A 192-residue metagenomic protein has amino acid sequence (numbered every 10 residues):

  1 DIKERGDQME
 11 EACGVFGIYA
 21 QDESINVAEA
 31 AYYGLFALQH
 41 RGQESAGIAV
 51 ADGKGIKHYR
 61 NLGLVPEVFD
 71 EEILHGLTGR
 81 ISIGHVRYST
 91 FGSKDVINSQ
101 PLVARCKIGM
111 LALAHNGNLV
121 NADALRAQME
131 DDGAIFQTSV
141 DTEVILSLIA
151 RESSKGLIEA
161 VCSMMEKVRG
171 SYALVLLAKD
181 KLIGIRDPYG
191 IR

Functional and structural regions predicted by a protein language model:
D1-R192: Conserved short alpha-helical segments that host acidic/polar catalytic motifs at enzyme active sites
